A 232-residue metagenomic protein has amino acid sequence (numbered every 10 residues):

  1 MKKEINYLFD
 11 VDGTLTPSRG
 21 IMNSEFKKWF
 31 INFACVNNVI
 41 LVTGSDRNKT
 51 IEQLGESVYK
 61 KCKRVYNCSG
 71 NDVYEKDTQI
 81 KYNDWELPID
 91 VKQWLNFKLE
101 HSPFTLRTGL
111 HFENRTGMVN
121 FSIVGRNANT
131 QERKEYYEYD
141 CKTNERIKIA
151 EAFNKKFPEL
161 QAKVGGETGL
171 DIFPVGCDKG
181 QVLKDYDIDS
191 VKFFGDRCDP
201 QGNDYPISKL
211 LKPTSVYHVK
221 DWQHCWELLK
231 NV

Functional and structural regions predicted by a protein language model:
M1-K2, F30-V36, L54-S57, F97 (+4 more regions): Alpha-helix C-terminal capping segments
K2-K3, N23, F173-V232: Mg2+-dependent phosphoryl-transfer enzymes with acidic/Ser/Thr/Gly-rich catalytic loops
K3-I21, L41, L183, D204: Asp-based phosphoryl-transfer active-site loop
N6, N38, R64, S190-K192: Structural motif
S18-R19, T50-Q53, K76-D77, T130-Q131 (+2 more regions): Short glycine-/acidic-enriched loop or helix-start segments at secondary-structure transitions that form or flank
I21-H111: Active-site phosphate-binding/coordination module
Y66-S69, G166, K220-Q223: Residues at the C-termini of beta-strands that transition into short coil/loop
T105-K192, C198-P200: Conserved acidic, metal-coordinating active-site core of Asp-based, Mg2+-dependent phosphoryl-transfer enzymes
